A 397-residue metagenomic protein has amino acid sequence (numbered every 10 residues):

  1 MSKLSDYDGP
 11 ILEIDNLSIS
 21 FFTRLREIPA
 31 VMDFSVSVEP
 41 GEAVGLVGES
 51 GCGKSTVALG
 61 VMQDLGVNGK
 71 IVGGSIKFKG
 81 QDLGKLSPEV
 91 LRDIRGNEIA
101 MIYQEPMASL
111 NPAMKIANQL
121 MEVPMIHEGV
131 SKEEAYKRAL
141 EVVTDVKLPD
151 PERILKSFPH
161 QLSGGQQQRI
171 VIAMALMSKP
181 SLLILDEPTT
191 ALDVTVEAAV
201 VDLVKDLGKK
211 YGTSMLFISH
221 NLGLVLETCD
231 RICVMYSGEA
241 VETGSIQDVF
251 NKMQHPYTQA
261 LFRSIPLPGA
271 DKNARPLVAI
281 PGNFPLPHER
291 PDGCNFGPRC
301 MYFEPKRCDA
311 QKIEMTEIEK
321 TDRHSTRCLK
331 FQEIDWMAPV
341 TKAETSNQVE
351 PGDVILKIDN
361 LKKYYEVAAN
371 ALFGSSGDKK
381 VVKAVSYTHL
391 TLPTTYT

Functional and structural regions predicted by a protein language model:
L4-Y7, S245-V354: Charged, flexible cofactor/metal-binding loops and thiol motifs
Y7-I11, S20-D33, D64-K70, S87-V90 (+4 more regions): A short, flexible loop at the N-terminus of ABC-type nucleotide-binding domains that lies
E49, Q63, L192, V196-R275: P-loop NTP-binding/switch modules centered on Walker-like glycine-rich loops
K70-D82: Conserved ABC transporter NBD signature motif
D82, E134-R153, F262: Conserved ABC ATPase "signature" region
M177-S181: A short, proline-enriched helix->beta-strand linker immediately N-terminal to the Walker B motif in ABC-type P-loop
T388-T394: Conserved small/polar residues in nucleotide/adenosyl-binding loops
